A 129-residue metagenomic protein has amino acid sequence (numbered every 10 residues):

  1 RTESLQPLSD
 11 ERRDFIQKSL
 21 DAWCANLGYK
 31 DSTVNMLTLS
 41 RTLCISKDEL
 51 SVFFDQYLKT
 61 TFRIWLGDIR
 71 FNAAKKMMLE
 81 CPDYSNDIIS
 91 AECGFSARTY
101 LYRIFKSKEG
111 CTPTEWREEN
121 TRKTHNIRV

Functional and structural regions predicted by a protein language model:
R1-C93, I104-S107, T114-R122, N126-V129: Membrane-proximal linker segments that couple transmembrane helices to downstream signaling/catalytic modules
D48, R98-T99: Key DNA-contact positions within bacterial/archaeal DNA-binding proteins
